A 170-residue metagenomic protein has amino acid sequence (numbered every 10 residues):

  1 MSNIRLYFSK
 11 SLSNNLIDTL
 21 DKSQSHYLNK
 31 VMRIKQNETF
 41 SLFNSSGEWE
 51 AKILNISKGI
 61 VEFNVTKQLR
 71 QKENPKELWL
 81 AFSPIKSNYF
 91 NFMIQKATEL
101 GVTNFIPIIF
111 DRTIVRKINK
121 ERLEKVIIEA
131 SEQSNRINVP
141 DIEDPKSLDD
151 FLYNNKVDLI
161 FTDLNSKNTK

Functional and structural regions predicted by a protein language model:
M1-Q71, E121: N-terminal positively charged helical leader segments and presequences
Y7, L54, N64, A81-S83 (+2 more regions): Residues in well-ordered beta-strands of folded domains
K10-S11, K22-S23, S45, P84-I85 (+2 more regions): Fold-independent oxyanion-binding glycine-rich loops and adjacent beta-strand/coil segments at enzyme active sites
S13-N14, K146-L152, K167-T169: A short acidic, often aromatic-flanked loop/helix-cap motif at beta-alpha or helix-coil junctions that lines enzyme
D21, S57, N119, S147 (+1 more regions): Helix N-cap and loop-to-helix transition residues
E48, N88, K167-N168: Glycine-rich nucleotide phosphate-binding loop and flanking beta-alpha elements of Rossmann-like dinucleotide-binding
K72-I160: RNA substrate-binding interface of SAM-dependent RNA methyltransferases
L159-K170: Active-site/ligand-binding-proximal alpha/beta "capping" segment
